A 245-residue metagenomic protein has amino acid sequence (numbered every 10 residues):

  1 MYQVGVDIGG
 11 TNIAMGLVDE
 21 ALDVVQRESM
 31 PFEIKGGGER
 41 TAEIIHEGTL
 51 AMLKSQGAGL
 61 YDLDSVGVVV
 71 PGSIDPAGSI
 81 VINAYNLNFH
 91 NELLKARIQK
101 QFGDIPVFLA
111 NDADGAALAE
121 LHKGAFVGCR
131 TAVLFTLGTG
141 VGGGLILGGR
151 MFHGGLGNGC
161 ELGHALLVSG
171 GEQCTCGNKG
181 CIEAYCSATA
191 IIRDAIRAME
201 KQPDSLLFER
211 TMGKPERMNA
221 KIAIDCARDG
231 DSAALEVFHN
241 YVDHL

Functional and structural regions predicted by a protein language model:
Y2-E43, E47, I80-N83, G157: Short glycine-rich, Thr/Ser-proximal phosphate-binding strand/loop in the N-terminal lobe of ATP-dependent enzymes
Q3-D7, D62-G67, F108, A132-T136 (+2 more regions): Short glycine-aspartate micro-motif
I13, L109-A113, L167-P203: Glycine-rich phosphate-binding loop plus the immediately following alpha-helix
V18, Y185-H244: A mobile "lid/hinge" subdomain adjacent to the ATP/sugar-phosphate binding pocket shared across diverse ATP-dependent
G38-H46, L50, Y61-V66, G72-T131: Glycine-rich phosphate-binding loop and adjoining helix at the ATP-binding site of ATP-dependent phosphoryl-transfer
V127-Y185: Glycine-rich phosphate-binding loop of actin/hexokinase-like ATP-binding domains
